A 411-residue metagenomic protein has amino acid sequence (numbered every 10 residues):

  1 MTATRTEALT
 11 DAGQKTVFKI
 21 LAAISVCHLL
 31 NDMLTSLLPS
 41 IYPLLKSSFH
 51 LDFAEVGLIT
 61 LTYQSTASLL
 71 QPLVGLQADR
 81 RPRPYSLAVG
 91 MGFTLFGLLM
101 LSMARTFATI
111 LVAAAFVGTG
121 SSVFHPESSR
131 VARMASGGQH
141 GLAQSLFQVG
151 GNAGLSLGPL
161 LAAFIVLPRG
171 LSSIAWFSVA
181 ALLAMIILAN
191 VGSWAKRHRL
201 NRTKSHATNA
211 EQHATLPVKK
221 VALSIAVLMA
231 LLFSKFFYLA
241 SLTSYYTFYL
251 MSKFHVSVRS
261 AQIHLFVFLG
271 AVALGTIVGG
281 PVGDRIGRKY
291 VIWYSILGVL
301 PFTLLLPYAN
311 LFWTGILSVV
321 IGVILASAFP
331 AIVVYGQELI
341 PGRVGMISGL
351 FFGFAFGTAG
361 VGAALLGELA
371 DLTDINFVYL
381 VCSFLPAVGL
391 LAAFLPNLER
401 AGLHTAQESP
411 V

Functional and structural regions predicted by a protein language model:
S36, Q64-P72, L155-S156, L269-I277 (+1 more regions): Residue-level signature of mid-helix packing/kink "hotspots" within the transmembrane helices of 12-pass Major
L38-P39, A222-L269, A273: Extracytoplasmic gate region of multi-pass secondary transporters
H50, P82, M103-A108, G137 (+3 more regions): Helix-breaking motifs and short loop linkers at transmembrane-helix boundaries and internal kinks in secondary membrane
L69-F107: Conserved MFS/SLC helix-loop-helix module at the cytosolic interface between two early adjacent transmembrane helices
L70-P82, T276-G287, A370-D371: Helix-to-loop junctions at the C-terminal end of transmembrane segments in multipass secondary transporters
A113-G150: Cytoplasmic helix-loop-helix junction between adjacent transmembrane helices in 12-TM secondary transporters
F147-R197: Helix-loop-helix hairpin linking two adjacent transmembrane segments in secondary transporters
G283-I332: C-terminal transmembrane helical hairpin of 12-TM major facilitator-type secondary transporters
